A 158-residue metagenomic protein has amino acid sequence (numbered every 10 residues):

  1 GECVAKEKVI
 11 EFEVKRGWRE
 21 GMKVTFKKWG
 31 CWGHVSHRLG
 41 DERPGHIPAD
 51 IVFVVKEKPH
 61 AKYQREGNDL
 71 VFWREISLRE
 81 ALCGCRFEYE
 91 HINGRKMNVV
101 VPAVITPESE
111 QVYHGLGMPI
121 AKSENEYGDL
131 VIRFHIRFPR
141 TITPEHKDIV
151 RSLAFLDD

Functional and structural regions predicted by a protein language model:
G1, A5-D158: Intrinsically disordered, low-complexity linker/assembly segments
